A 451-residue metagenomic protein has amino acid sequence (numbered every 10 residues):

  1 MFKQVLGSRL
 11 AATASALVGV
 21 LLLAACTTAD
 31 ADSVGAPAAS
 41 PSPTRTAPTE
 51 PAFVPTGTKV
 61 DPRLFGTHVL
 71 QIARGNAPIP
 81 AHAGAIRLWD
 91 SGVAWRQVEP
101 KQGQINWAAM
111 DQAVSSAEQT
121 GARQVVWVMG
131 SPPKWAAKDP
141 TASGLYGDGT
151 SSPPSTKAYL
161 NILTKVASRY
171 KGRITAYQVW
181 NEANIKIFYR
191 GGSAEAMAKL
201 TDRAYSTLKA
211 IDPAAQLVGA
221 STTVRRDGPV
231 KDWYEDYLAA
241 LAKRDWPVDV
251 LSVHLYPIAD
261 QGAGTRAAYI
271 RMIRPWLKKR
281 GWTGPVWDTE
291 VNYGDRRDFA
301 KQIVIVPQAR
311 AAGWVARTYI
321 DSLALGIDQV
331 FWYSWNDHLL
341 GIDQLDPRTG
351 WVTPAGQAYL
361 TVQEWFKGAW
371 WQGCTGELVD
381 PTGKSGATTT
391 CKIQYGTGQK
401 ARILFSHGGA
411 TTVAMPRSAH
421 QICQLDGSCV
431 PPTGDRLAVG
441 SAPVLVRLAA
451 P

Functional and structural regions predicted by a protein language model:
A14-A24: Bacterial N-terminal signal peptides
L22-P51, T58: C-terminal region of N-terminal signal peptides and the immediate post-cleavage residues of exported proteins
R45-G92: Boundary/entry segment of secreted carbohydrate-active catalytic domains
A81-V248, S252-I258: Substrate-binding cleft and catalytic face of glycoside hydrolase catalytic domains, especially the flexible beta-alpha
Y256-W332, A358-V362: Catalytic-core region of carbohydrate-active enzymes that cleave or remodel glycosidic bonds
A316-T411, S441, L445: Aromatic- and carboxylate-lined catalytic core of secreted/periplasmic carbohydrate-active enzymes
A401, G409-P431: Beta-strand-rich binding/interaction modules
V430-P451: C-terminal beta-strand-rich structural cap/linker in extracellular carbohydrate-active enzymes
